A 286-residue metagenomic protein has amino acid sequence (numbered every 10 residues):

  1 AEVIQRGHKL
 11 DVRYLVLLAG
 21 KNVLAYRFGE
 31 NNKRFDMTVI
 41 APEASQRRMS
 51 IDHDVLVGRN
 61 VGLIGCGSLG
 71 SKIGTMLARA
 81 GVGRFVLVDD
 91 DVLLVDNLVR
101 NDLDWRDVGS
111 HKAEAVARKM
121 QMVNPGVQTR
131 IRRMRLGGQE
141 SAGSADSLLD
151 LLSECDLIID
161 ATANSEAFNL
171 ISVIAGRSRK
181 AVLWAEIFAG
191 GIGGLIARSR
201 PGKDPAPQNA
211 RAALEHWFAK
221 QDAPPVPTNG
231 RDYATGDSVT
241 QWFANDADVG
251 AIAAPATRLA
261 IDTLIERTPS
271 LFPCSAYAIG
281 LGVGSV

Functional and structural regions predicted by a protein language model:
A1-N32, L149-L157, A161-V286: Glycine-rich phosphate/adenylate-binding loop
R34-V61: A short, basic/flexible loop-to-alpha-helix module at the beginning of a structural domain
D52-V92: Glycine-rich adenosine-cofactor-binding loop
I64, V88-D90, R132, D160-A161 (+1 more regions): Generic beta-strand/beta-sheet core signal
G74-M76, V99-R100, L170-V173: Short amphipathic alpha-helical segments
D90-Q128: Glycine-rich phosphate-binding loop and adjoining beta1-alpha1-beta2 segment of Rossmann-like nucleotide-binding folds
V95, Q139-S141, I192-G194: Generic structural signal for helix capping and beta-alpha/helix-loop junctions
A117, M122-C155, T162-N164: A structured beta-alpha segment of the ubiquitous adenosine-cofactor-binding alpha/beta core
